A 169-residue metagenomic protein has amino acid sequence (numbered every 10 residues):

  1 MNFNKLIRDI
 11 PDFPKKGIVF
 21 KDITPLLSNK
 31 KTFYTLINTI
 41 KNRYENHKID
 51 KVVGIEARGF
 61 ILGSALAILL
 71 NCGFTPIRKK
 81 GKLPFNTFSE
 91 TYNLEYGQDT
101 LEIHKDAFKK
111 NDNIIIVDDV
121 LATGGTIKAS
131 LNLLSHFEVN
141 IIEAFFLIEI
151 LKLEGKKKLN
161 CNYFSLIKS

Functional and structural regions predicted by a protein language model:
M1-I49: Active-site-facing substrate-recognition patch
K5-L6, A129-S169: PRPP-dependent phosphoribosyltransferase catalytic core
I49-E56: Short glycine-rich phosphate-binding loop at a beta-alpha junction
D50, D112, I142: Conserved acidic residues
I61-L70: Short Gly/Thr/Asp-enriched flexible loops that form oxyanion-binding sites at enzyme active sites
L70-N71, T91-E95, N160-Y163: Short, hinge-like loop/turn segments at secondary-structure boundaries
T75-I114: Short, glycine/charge-rich flexible loops or terminal/linker lids adjacent to PRPP-binding catalytic cores
D119, G124: Conserved G/P- and acidic residue-centered "switch" motifs that form tight phosphate/ATP-binding loops in soluble
